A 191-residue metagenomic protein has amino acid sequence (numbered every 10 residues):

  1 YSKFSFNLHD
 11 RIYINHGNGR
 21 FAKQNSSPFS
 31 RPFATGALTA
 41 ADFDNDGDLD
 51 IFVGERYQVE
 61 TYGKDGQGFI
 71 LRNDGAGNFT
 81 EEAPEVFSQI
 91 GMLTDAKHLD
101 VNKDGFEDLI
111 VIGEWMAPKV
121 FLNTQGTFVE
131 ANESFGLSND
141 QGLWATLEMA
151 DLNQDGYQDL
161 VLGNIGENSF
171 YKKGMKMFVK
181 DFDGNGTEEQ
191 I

Functional and structural regions predicted by a protein language model:
Y1, I51-E55, D108-G113, L160-N164: Hydrophobic beta-strand segments that make up the repeating blades of beta-propeller and related beta-repeat
Y1-F33, D65, F69-G91, L122-G142 (+1 more regions): Blade-edge motifs of beta-propeller repeat domains
K3-L8, E60-G66, G113-M116, F170-K173: Short, solvent-exposed loop/turn segments at conserved positions within beta-propeller repeat blades
I14, S26-S27, A34-N45, P84 (+4 more regions): Beta-propeller blade termini
N18, N45, G75-A76, K103 (+3 more regions): Short strand-connecting beta-turns/loops that link adjacent beta-strands
D46, D50, D104, D108 (+3 more regions): Acidic carboxylate motifs that coordinate Ca2+ or other divalent cations, activating on Asp/Glu
Y57, E85-V86, W115, G166: Catalytic metal-binding/acid-base residues of hydrolase active sites
F135-I191: Repeat-solenoid scaffold signature
